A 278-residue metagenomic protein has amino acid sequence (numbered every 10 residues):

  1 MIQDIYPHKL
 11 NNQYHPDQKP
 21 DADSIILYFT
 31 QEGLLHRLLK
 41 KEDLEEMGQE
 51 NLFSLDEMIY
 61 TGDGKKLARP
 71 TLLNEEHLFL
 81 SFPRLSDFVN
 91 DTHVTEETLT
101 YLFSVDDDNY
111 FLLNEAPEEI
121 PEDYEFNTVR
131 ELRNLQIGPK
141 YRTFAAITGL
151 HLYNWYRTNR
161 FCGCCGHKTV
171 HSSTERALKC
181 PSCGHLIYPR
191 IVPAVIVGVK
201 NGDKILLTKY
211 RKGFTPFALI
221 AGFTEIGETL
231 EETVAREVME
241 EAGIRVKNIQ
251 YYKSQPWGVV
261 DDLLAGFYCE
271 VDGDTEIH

Functional and structural regions predicted by a protein language model:
M1-G138: N-terminal alpha-helical interaction blocks
Q49, K200-G202, T229: Short, surface-exposed linear segments at secondary-structure transitions and domain or protein termini
V89-L135, A221-H278: Unchanged
E118-R160, C164: A gly/proline- and charged-residue-enriched helix-loop-helix capping module
T148-K200: Cys/His-rich short segments
A177-L219, F223, R245, Y251 (+1 more regions): N-terminal strand-loop-strand
